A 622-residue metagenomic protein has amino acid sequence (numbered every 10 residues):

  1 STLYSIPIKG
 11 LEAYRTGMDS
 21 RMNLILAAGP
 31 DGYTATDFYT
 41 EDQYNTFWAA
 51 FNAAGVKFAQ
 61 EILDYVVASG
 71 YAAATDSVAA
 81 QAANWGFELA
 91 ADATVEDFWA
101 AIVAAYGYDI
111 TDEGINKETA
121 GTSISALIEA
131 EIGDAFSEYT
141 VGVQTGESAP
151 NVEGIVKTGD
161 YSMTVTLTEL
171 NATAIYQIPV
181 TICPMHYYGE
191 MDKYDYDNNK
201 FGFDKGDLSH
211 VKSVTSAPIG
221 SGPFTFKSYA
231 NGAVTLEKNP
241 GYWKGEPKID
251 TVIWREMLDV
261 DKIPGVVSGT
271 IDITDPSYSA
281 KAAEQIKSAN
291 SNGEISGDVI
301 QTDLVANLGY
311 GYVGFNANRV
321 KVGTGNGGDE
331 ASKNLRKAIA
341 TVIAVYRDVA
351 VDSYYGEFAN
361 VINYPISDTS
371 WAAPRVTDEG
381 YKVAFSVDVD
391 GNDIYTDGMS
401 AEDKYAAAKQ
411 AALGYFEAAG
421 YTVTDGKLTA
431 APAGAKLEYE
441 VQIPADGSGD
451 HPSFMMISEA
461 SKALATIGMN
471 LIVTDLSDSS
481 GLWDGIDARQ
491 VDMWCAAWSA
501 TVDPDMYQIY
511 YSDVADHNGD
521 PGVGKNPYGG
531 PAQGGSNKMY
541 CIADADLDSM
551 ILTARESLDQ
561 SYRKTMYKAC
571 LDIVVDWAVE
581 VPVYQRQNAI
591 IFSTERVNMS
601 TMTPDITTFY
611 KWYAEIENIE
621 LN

Functional and structural regions predicted by a protein language model:
S1-E131, T164, G265, G328-A338: Aromatic- and charge-enriched surface segment that lines or borders ligand/interaction sites
L24, Y33, V56, Q60 (+6 more regions): Pocket-flanking alpha-helical
T111-E113, K117-V152, G159-D160, T166-N171 (+6 more regions): Gly/Pro-rich hinge or "lid" segments in bacterial periplasmic/extracellular proteins
Y161-M163, K262, V267-S277, A460-A463 (+3 more regions): Alpha-to-beta junction loops
M163-T164, G222-K227, V234-T235, D250-E256 (+3 more regions): Short, well-ordered beta-strand elements
A172, Y176, A340-A384, P452-S461 (+1 more regions): Detector for C-terminal structural segments
K227, T235-E237, E330-K462, T466 (+3 more regions): Append "and occasionally in soluble cytosolic enzymes with long acidic Gly/Pro-rich linkers
K227-P240, I253-K321, Y346, A350-E357: Extracellular/periplasmic solute-recognition and catalytic clefts
